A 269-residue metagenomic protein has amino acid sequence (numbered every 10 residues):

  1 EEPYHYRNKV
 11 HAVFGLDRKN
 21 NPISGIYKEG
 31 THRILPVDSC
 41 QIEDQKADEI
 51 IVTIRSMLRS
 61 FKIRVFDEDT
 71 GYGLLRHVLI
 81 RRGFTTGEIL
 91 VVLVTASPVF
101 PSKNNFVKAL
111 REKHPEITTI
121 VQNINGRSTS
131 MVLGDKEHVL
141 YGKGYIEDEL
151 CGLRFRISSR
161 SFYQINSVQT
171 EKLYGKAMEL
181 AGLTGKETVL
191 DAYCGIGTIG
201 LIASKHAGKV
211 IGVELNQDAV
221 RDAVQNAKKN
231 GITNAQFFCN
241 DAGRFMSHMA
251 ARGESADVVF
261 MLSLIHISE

Functional and structural regions predicted by a protein language model:
E1-H138, E179-L183, R252-M261, S268: SAM-dependent transferase fold signal centered on methyltransferase-like domains, encompassing both Class I
S102-S268: Rossmann-like S-adenosyl-L-methionine
